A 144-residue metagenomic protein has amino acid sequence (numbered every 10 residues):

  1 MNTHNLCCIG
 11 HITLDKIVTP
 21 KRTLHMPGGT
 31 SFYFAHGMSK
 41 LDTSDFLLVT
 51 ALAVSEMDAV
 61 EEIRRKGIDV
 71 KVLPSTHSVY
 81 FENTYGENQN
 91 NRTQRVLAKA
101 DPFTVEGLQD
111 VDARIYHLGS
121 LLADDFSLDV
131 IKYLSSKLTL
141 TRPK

Functional and structural regions predicted by a protein language model:
T3, L14-H25, K40-D124, D129-V130 (+2 more regions): Conserved N-terminal subdomain of the carbohydrate kinase-like
H11: Active-site glycine-centered loops adjacent to acidic/histidine catalytic or metal-binding residues that shape
G29-K40: Histidine-anchored nucleotide/phosphate-binding helix
K144: Active-site-proximal loop/helix segment associated with metal-binding centers of metalloenzymes
